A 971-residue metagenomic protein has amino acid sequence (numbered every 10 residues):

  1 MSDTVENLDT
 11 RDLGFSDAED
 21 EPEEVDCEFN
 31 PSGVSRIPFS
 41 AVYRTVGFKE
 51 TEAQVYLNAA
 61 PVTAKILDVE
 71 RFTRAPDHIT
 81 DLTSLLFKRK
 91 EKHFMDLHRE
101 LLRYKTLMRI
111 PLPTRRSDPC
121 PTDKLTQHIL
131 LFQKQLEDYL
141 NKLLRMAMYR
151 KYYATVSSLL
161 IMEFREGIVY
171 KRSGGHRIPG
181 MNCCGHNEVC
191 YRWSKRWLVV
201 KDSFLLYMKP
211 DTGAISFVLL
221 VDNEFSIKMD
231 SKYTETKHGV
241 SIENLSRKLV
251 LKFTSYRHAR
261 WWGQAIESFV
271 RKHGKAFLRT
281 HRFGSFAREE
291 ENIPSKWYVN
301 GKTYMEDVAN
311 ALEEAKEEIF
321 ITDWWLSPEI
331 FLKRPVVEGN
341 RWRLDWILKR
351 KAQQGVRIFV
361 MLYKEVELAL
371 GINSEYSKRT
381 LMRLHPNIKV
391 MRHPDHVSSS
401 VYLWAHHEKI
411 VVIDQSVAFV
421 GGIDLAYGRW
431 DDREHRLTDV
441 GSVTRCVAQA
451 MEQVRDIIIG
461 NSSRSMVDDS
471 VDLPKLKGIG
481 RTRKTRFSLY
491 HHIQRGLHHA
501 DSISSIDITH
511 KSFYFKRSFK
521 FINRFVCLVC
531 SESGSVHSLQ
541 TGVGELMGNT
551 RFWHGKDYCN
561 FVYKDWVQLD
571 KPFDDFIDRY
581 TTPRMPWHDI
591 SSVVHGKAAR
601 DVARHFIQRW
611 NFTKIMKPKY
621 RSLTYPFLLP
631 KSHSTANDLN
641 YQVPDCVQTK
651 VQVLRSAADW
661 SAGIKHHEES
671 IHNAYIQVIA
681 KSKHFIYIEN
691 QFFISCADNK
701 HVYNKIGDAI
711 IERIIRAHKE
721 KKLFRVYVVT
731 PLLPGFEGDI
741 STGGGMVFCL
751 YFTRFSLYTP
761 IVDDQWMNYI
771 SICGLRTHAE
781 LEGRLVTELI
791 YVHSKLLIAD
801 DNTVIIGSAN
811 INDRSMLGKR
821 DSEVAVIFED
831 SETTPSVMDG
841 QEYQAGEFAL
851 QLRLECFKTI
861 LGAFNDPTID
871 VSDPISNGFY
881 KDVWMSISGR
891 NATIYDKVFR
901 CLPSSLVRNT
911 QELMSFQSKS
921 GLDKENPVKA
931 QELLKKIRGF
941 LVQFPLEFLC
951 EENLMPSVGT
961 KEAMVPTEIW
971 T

Functional and structural regions predicted by a protein language model:
S2-H186, C190-F204, I215: Phox homology (PX) phosphoinositide-binding domain
S84-F87, R247-H258: Canonical phosphoinositide-binding patch of PH/PH-like domains
H93-D96, E100, L131, Q135-K142 (+17 more regions): Acidic, Ser/Thr-rich intrinsically disordered and amphipathic helical segments
E100-P111, M146-K151, F253-R279: Pleckstrin homology
K171, L205-K209, I242, I321: Short hydrophobic/aromatic-rich beta-strand segments that constitute the beta-sheet cores of beta-sandwich/beta-barrel
Y191, W197, D202, I215 (+16 more regions): HKD-type phospholipase D/PLD-like phosphodiesterase module
R725, I772-A779, L785-I790, K819-T971: Pan-eukaryotic secretory-pathway lumenal catalytic ectodomains of glycan-active enzymes
